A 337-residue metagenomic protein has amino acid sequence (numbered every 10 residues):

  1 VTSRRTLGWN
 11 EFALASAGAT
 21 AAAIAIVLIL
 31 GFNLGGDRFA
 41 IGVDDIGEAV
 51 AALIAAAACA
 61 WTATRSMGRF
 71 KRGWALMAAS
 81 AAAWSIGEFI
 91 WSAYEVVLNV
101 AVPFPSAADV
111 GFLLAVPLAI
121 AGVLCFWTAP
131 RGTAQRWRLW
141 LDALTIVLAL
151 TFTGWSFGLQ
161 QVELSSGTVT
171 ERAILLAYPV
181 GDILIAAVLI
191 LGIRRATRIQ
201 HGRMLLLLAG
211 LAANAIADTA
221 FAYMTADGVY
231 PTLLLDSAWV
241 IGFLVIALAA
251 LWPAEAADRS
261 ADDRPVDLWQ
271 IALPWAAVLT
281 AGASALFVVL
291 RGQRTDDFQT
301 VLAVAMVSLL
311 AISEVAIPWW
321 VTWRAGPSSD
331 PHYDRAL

Functional and structural regions predicted by a protein language model:
V1-L337: Polytopic alpha-helical membrane-helix bundles and their juxtamembrane interface segments in multi-pass membrane
